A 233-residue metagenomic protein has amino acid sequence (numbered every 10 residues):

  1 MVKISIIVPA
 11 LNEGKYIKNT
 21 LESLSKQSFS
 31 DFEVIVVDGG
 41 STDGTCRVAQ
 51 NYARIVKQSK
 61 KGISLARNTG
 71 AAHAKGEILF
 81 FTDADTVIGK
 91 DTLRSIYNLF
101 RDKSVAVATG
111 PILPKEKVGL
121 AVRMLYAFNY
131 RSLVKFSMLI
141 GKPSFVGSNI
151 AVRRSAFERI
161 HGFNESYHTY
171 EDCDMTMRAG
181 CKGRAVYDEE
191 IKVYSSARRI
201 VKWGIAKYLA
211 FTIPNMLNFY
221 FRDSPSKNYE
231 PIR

Functional and structural regions predicted by a protein language model:
N12-K26: Short, well-formed alpha-helical segments that are part of the catalytic scaffolds of diverse glycosyltransferases
S23, S30, D38-C46, T86: A conserved acidic beta->alpha catalytic loop
F32-I35, C46-H73: Conserved donor nucleotide-binding strand/loop of the catalytic core
G44, T82-L99, M177: Acidic donor-binding/catalytic loop of UDP-sugar-dependent glycosyltransferases, especially processive GT2
L79: Short aromatic/hydrophobic "clamp" motif used to bind/position activated sugar donors
D91-A121: Conserved donor NDP-sugar-binding/catalytic core segment of glycosyltransferases
P114-L120, L133-V152: A recurrent flexible, glycine/aromatic-enriched loop bordering the glycosyltransferase active site that acts as
T169-M175: Acidic donor-binding loop at a coil-to-helix junction in glycosyltransferase catalytic cores that engages
